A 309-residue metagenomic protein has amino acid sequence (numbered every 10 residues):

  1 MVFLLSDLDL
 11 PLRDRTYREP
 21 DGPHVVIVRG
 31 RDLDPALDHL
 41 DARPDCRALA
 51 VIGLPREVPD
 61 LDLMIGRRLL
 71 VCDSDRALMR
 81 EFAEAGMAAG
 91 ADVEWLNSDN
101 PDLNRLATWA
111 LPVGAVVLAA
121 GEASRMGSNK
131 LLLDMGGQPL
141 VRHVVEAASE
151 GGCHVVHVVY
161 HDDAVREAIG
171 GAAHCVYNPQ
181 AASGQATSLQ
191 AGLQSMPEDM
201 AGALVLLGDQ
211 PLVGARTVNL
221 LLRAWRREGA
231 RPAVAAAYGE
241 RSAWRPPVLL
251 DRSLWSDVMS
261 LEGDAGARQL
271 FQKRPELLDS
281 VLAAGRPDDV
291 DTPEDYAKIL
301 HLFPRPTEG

Functional and structural regions predicted by a protein language model:
M1-A110, V158: Structured N-terminal alpha/beta-domain signature that marks small ligand/cofactor-binding or signaling modules
V2-F3, D7-L8, D92-G114, E150 (+3 more regions): SAM-dependent methyltransferases
D41-A42, L63, M87, S149 (+3 more regions): Residue-level signal for alpha-helix termini/capping positions
M64-I65, A89-G90, G152, G170-A172 (+1 more regions): Short, structured coil segments at secondary-structure junctions
A107-P112, M259-G309: Conserved alpha/beta core of the MobA/IspD/sugar-nucleotide pyrophosphorylase nucleotidyltransferase superfamily
P112-W244, L278-A283: Nucleotide and nucleotide-moiety/phosphate-recognizing core
V218, L254-V258, Y296: A generic structural signal for short hydrophobic patches within well-formed alpha-helices
P246-L250, D288-V290: Short glycine- and hydrophobic/aromatic-rich loop-to-beta-strand nucleating segment in the catalytic cores
